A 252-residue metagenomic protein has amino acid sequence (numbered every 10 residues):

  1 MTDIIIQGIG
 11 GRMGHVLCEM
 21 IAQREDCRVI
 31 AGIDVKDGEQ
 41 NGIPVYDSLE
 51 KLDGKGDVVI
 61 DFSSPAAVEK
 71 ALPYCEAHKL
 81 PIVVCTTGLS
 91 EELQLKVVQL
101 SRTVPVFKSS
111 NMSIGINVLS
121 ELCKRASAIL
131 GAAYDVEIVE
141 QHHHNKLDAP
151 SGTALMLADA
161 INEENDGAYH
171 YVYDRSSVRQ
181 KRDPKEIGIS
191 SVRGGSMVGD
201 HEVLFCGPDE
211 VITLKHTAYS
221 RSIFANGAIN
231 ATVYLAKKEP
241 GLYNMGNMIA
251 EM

Functional and structural regions predicted by a protein language model:
D3, Q7, R12-E50, G56 (+1 more regions): C-terminal substrate-binding/catalytic lobe of Rossmann-fold NAD(P)-dependent oxidoreductases
V29, V45, I82-V83, V106-K108: Hydrophobic beta-strand scaffold residues
V59-I60: N-terminal Rossmann-like NAD(P) cofactor-binding module of classical short-chain dehydrogenase/reductase
S63-S64, T87, S191-R193: Short glycine-/small-residue-rich Rossmann-like dinucleotide-binding loops
L72-P73, A77, T86-V106, N117 (+1 more regions): Rossmann-fold NAD(P)-binding glycine/threonine-rich loop
P81, K96-S113, G131-V136: Rossmann-fold dehydrogenase core element
V118-A133, A149: Rossmann-like NAD(P)H-binding beta-loop-alpha module
